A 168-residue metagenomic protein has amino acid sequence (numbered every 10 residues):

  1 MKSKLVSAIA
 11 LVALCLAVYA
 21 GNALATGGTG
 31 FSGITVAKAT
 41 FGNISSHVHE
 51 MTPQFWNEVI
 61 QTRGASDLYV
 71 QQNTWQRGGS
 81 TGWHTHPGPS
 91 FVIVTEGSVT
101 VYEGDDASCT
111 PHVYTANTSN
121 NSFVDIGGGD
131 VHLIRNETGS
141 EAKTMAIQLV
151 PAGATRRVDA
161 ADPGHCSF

Functional and structural regions predicted by a protein language model:
M1-I9: Bacterial N-terminal signal peptides that target proteins for export
K4-L5, V18-D67, P111-A116, D159-F168: A short, N-terminal "cap"/entry segment at the start of jelly-roll beta-barrel domains of the cupin/DSBH fold
I9-Y19: Bacterial N-terminal signal peptides
R63-A65, G78-V94: A short beta-loop-beta micro-motif enriched in histidine and acidic residues
D67-V70, G129: Short coil/loop residues immediately preceding or within conserved phosphate-binding loops of NTP-utilizing enzyme
W75, G104-G129: Short acidic-glycine-tyrosine-enriched beta hairpin
H86-C109: Glycine- and acidic-residue-biased ligand/ion/polar-headgroup-sensing regions
N117-T118, G127-T155: Ligand-binding loop in jelly-roll beta-barrel domains
